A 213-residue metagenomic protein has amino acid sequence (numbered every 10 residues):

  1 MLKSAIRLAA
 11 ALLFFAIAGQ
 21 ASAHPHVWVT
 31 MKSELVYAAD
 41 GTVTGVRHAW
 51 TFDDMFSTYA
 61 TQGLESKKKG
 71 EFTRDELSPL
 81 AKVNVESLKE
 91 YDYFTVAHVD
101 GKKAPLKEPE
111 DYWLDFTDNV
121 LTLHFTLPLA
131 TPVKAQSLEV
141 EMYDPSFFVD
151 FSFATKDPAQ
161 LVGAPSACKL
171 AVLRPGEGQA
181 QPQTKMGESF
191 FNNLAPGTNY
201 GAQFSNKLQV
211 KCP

Functional and structural regions predicted by a protein language model:
M1-A9: Bacterial N-terminal signal peptides that target proteins for export
A18-Q20: N-terminal signal peptide c-region/cleavage motif recognized by signal peptidases
P25-V27, G201-A202: A short catalytic or substrate-binding loop motif that flags glycine-/basic-rich loops and adjacent residues that bind
H26-F52, F56-T58: Early extracytoplasmic/domain-onset interaction patches
M55-V133: Structured domain cores in non-transmembrane regions
D100-P213: Mature, soluble, non-transmembrane domains
